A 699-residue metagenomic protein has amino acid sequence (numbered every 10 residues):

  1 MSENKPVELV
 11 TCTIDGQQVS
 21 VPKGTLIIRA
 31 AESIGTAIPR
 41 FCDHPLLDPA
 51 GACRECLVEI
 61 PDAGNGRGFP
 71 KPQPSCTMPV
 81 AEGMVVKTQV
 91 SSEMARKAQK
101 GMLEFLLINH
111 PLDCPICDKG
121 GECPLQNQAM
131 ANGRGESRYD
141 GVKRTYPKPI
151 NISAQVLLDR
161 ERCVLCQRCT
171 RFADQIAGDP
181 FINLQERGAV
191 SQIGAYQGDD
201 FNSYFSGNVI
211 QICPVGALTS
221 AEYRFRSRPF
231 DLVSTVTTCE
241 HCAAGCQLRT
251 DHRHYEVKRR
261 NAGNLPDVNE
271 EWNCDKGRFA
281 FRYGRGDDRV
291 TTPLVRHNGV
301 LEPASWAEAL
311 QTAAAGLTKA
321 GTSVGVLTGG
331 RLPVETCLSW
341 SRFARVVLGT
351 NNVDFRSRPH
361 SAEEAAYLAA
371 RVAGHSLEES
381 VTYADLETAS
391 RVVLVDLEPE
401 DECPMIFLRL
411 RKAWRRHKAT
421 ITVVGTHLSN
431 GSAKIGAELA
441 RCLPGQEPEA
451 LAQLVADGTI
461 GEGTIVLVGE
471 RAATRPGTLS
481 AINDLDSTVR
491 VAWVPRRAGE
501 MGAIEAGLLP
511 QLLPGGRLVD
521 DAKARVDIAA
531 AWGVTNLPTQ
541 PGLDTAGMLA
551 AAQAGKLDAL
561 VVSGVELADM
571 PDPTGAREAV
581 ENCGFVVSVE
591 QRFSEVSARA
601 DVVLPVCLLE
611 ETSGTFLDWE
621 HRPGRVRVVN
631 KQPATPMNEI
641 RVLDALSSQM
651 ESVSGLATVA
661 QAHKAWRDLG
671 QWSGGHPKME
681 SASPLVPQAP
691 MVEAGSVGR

Functional and structural regions predicted by a protein language model:
M1-L26: Generic start-of-chain signal for non-secretory N-termini
E3, R54-E240, A244-L248, R253-R260: Fe-S ferredoxin-like electron-transfer domains and their immediately adjacent linker/connector regions across
V7-D15, M84-V86, V290-H297: Short, contiguous pre-domain boundary segments
T11-T13, G83-V90, G194-G198, S234 (+4 more regions): Short beta-alpha connecting loops at secondary-structure transitions that line or flank enzyme active sites
I27-P61: A basic, amphipathic helix-loop patch mediating RNA/tRNA/ribosome contacts
L107, P111, D159-E161, C166 (+7 more regions): Catalytic alpha/large subunits of respiratory electron-transfer oxidoreductases, centered on bis-MGD molybdoenzymes
L112-K143, N630-P684: N-terminal leader/propeptide and maturation segments of large enzyme subunits in energy/redox metabolism and hydrolases
R409-T420, F616-M637: P-loop/Walker A phosphate-binding loop and immediately adjacent motor/lid segment at beta-alpha junctions
